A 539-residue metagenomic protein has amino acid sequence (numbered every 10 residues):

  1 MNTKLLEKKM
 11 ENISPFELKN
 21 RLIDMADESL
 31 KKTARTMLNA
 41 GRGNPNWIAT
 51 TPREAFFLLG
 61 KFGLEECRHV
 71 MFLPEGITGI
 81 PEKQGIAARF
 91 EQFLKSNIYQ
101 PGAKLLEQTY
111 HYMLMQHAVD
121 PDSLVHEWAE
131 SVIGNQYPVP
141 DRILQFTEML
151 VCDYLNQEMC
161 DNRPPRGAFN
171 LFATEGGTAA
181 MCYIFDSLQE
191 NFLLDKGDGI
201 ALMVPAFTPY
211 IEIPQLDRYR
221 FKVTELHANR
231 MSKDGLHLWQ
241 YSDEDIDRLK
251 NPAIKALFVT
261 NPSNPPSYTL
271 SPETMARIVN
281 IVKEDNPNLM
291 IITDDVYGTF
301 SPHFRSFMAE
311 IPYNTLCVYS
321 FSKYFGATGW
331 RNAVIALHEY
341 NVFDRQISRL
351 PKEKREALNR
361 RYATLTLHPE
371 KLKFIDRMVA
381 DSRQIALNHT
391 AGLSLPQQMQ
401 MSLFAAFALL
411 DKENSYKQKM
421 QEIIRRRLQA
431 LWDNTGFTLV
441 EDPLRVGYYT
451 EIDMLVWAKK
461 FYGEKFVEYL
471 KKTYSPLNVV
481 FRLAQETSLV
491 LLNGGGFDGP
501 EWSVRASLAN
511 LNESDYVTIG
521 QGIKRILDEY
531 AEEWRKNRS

Functional and structural regions predicted by a protein language model:
N2-R142: N-terminal "arm"/small-domain region of PLP-dependent enzymes with the aminotransferase-like
K9-I13, T50-F56, N135-V139, R230-Q240 (+3 more regions): Short, flexible/disordered intra-domain loops and linkers
G41-R42, W47, Y448-K472, E486-G520: Conserved PLP-binding active-site segment of the aspartate aminotransferase-like
N46, F307-K373: Active-site PLP attachment segment
N46-T51, Y210-I211, K233, N264-Y268 (+6 more regions): Short catalytic/ligand-binding loop motif for oxyanion handling, primarily in non-cytosolic enzymes, centered on
I77-P287, G298-P312, L316, Y474 (+3 more regions): Conserved core of the PLP fold type I
E356-I423, L431: Structural motif of enzymes handling amino- and sulfur-group chemistry
Q397-S402, F407, N414-W432, L439-V467 (+1 more regions): Conserved glycine-rich beta-strand-loop-beta hairpin in the small C-terminal domain of fold type I
